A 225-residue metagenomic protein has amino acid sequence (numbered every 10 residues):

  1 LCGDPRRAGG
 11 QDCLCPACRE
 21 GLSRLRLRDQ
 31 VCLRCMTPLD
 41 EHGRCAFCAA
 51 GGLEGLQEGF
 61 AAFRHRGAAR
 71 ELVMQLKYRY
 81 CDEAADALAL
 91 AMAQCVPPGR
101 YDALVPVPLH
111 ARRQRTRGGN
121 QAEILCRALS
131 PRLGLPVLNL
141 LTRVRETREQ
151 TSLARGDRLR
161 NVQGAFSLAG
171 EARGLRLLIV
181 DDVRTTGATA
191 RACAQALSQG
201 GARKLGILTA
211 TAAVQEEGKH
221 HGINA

Functional and structural regions predicted by a protein language model:
L1-A225: Glycine-rich phosphate/pyrophosphate-handling loop used in enzymes and phosphotransfer proteins
